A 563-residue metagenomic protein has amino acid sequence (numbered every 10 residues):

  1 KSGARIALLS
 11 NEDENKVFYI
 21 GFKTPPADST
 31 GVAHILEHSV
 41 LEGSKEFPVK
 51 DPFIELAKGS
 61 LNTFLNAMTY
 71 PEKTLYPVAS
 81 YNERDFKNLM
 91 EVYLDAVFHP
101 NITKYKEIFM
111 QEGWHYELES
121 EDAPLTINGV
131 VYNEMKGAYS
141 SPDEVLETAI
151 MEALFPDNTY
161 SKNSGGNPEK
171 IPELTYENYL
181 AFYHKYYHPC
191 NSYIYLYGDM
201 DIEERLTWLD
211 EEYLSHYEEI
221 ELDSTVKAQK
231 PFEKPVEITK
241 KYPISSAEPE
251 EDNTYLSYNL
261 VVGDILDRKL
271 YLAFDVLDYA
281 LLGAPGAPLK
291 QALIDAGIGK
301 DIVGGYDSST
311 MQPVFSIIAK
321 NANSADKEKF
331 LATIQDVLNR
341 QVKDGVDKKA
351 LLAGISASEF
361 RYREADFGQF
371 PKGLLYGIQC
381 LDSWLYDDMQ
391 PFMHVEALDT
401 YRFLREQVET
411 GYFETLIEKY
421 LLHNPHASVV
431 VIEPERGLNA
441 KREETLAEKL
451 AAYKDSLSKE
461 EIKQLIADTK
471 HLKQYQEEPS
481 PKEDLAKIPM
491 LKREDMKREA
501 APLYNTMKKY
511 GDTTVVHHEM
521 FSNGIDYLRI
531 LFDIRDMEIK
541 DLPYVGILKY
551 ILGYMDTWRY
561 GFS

Functional and structural regions predicted by a protein language model:
K1-L9, L206-E212: Toprim catalytic domain recognition across nucleic-acid enzymes
A4, D28, G437-R442, I539: Short, surface-exposed beta-strand/loop "edge" segments at domain boundaries and coil↔beta transitions
A4-D13, E248-S257, I265-D267, Q291 (+1 more regions): Active-site-adjacent "gating/activation" loops or surface patches in catalytic cores
A7, F18-I20, Y76, I317: Short beta-strand motif preference
L8, A67, T239-A247, V303-Y306 (+1 more regions): Short amphipathic beta-strand and strand-loop transition segments with alternating hydrophobic
S10-L56, K269-L281, I525-W558: Active/ligand-binding-proximal structured segments within catalytic/core domains that scaffold catalytic residues
S39, G43-E46, P52-P231, E251-D267 (+4 more regions): Charge-rich, well-structured scaffold segments of protease-associated domains
P235-S245, Y362-D366: Short, low-order "capping/linker" segments at domain edges
